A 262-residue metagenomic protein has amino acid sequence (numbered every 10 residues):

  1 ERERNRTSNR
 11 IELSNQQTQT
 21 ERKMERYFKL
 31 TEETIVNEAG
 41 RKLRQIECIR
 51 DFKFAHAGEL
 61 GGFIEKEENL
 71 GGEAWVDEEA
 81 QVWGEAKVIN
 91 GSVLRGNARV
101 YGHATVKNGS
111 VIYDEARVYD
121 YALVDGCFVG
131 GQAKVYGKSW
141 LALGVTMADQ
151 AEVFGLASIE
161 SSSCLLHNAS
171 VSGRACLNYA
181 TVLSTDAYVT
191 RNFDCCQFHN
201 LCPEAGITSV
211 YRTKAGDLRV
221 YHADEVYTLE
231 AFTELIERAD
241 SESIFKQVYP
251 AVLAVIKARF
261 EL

Functional and structural regions predicted by a protein language model:
E1-K23: Short, Lys/Arg-enriched N-terminal segments with co-localized hydrophobic residues within the first ~10-30 amino acids
R6-R10, S14, H103, Y121 (+1 more regions): General helical structural elements
S8, Q19-E21, E32, V106 (+2 more regions): N-terminal compositionally biased, intrinsically disordered segments and leader/signal-like regions
N9-E12, R26, S161-S162, G173 (+2 more regions): Terminal low-complexity, poorly structured segments
Q16-E73, E79, H103, Q132 (+2 more regions): Terminal amphipathic alpha-helical/low-complexity segments used for targeting or macromolecular assembly
E68, A74, A80, A86 (+18 more regions): Residues at the loop-to-beta-strand transition
V182, D186-V189, F193-G206: Low-complexity, polybasic segments enriched for Lys interleaved with small residues
